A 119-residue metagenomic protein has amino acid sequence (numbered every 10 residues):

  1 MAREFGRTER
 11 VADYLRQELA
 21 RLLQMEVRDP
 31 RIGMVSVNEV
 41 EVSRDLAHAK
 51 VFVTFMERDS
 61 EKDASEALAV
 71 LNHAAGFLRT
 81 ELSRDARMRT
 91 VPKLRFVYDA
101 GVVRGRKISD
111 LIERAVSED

Functional and structural regions predicted by a protein language model:
M1-H48, T54-D119: Charge-rich, low-complexity N-terminal segments
